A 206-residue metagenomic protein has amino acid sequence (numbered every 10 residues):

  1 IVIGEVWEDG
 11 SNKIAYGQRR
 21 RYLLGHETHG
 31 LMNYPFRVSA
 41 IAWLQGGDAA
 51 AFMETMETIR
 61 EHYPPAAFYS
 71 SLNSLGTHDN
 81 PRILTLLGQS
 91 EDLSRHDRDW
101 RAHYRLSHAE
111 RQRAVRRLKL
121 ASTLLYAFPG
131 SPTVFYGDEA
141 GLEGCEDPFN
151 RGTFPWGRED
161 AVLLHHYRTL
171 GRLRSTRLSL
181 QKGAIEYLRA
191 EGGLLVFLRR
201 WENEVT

Functional and structural regions predicted by a protein language model:
I1-S71, L124, G141-T169, R199-E202: Active-site-proximal helices and loops of the catalytic beta/alpha 8
V2-G4, P132-Y136, T176-A184: Acidic/polar loop patches that form or flank catalytic/metal-binding clefts of enzymes that bind anionic ligands
I3-E5, N73-G76, F135-Y136, L198 (+1 more regions): Short beta-strand segments
A49-M53, E57, L93-L118: Aromatic-anchored helix/helix-loop segment that forms the rim or "lid" of small-molecule/cofactor binding pockets
M53-R98: Aromatic-lined glycan-binding groove of carbohydrate-active enzymes
S122-L125, P129-L142: Substrate-binding cleft of secreted/luminal carbohydrate-active enzymes
L163-K182: Amphipathic alpha-helical
L188-T206: Carbohydrate-binding surface patches
